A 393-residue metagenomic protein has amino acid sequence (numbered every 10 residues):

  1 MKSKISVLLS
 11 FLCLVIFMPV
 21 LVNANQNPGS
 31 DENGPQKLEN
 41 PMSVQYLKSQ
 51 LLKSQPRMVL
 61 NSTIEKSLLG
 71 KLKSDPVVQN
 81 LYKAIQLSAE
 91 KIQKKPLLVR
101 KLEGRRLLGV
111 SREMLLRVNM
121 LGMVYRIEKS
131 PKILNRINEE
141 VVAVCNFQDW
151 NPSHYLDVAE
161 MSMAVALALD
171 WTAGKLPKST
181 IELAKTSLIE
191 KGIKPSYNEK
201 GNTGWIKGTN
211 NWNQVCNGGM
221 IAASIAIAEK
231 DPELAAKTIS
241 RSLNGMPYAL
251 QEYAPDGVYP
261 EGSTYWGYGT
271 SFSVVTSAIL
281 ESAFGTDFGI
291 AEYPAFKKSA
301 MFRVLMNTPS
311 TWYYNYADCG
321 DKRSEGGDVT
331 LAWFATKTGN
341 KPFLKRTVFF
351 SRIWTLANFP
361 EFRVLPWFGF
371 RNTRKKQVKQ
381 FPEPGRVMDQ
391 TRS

Functional and structural regions predicted by a protein language model:
M1-L9: Bacterial N-terminal signal peptides that target proteins for export
S6, L47-Q50, L115-R117: Short hydrophobic/aromatic segments of transmembrane alpha-helices and their interfaces
L9-P19: Bacterial N-terminal signal peptides
N25-K83: Extreme N-terminal leader/anchor segments
R57-K73, V78-W312, C319-G320: Aromatic-lined, polymer-binding surfaces characteristic of secreted/periplasmic polysaccharide-degrading enzymes
G204, I227, Y268-S393: Carbohydrate-active enzyme catalytic cores, enriched for enzymes that act on polyanionic acidic polysaccharides
